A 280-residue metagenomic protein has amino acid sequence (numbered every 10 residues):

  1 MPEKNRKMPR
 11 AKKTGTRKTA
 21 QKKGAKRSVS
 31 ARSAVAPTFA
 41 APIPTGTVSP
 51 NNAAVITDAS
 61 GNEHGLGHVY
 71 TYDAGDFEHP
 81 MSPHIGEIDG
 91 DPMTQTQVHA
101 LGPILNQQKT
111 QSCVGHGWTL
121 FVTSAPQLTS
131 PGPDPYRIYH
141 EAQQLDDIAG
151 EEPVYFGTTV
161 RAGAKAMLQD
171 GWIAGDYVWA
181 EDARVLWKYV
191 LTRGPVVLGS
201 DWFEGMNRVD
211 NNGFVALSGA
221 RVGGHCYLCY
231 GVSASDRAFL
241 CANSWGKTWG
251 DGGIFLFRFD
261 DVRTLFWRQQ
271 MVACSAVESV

Functional and structural regions predicted by a protein language model:
R6-R10, T14-A20, G24: Intrinsically disordered, Lys/Arg-rich low-complexity segments
R10, K23-V280: Catalytic-core signature of thiol
